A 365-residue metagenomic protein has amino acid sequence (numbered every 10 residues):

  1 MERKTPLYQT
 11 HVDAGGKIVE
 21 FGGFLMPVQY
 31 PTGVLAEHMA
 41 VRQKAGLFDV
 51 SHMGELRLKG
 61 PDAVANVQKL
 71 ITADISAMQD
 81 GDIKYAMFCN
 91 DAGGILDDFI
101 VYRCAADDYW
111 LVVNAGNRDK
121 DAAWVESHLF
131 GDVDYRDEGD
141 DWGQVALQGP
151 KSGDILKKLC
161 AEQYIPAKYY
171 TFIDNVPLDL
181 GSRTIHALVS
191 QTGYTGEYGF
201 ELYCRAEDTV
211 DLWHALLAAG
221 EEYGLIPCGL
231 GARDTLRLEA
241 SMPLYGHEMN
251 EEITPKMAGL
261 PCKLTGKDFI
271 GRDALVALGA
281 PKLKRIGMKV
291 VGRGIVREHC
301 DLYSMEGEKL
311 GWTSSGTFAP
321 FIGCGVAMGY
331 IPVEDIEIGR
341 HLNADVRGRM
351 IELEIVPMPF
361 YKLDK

Functional and structural regions predicted by a protein language model:
M1-A86, G94-L96: Acidic, proline/glycine-enriched N-terminal capping motif
M1-G22, M26-Y30, C104-K365: Conserved, structured C-terminal
E37-V41, A92-I95, F99, R183-S190: Membrane-targeting and insertion segments and their boundary/processing signals
Q43-K44, I71, F88-C89, E334-D335 (+1 more regions): Short, intrinsically disordered/low-complexity patches at protein termini and at juxtamembrane boundaries
K44, A92-G93, G229, D234: A subset of signal/propeptide-processing and intrinsically disordered low-complexity segments in secreted/extracellular
P61-I95, G153-I185: Internal amphipathic helical hairpin motif
D74-D107, V112-H128: Well-ordered mid-protein domain cores that form the structural environment of catalytic cofactors
